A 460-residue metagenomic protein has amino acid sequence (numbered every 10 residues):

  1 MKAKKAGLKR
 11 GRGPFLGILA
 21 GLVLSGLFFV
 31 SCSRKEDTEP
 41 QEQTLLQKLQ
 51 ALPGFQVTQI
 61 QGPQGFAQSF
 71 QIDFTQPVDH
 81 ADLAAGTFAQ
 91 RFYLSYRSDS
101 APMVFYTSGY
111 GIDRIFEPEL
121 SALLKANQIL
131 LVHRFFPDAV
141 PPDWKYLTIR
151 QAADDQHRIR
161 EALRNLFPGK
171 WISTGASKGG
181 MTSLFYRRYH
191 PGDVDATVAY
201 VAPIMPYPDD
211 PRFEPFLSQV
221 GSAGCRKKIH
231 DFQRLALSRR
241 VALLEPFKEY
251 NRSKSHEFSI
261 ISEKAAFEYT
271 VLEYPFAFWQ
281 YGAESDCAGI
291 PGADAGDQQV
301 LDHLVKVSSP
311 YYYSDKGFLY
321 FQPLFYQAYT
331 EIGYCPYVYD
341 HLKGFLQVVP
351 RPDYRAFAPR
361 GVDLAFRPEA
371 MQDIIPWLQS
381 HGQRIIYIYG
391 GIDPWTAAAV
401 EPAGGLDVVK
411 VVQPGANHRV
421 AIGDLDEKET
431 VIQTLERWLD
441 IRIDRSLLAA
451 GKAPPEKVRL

Functional and structural regions predicted by a protein language model:
M1-P40, L217-C225: Bacterial Sec-dependent N-terminal signal peptides
C32-N127, E429, Q433-L460: Catalytic-loop region of hydrolases
L123-A139: Conserved alpha/beta-hydrolase
Y146-N165: Alpha/beta-hydrolase active-site loop
F167-A176: Alpha/beta-hydrolase fold nucleophile elbow
G175-F185: Glycine-rich nucleophile elbow surrounding the catalytic serine of serine-hydrolase chemistry
F185-F325: Alpha/beta-hydrolase
F278-R459: C-terminal subdomain of alpha/beta-hydrolase-fold enzymes, centered on the catalytic histidine and its supporting
